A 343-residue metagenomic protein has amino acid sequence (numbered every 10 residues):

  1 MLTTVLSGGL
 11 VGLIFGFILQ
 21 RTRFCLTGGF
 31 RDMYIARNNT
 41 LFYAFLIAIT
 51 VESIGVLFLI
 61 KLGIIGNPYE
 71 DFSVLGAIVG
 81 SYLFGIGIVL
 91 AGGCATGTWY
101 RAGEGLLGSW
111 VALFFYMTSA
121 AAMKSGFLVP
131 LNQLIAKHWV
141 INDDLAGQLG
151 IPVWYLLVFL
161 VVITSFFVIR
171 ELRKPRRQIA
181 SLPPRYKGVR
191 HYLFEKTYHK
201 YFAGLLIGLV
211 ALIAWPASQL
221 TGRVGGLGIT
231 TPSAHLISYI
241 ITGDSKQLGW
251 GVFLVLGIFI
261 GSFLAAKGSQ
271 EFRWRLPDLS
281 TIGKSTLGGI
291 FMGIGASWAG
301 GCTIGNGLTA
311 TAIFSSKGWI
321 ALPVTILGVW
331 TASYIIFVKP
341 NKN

Functional and structural regions predicted by a protein language model:
M1-N343: Membrane-interfacial helix-loop segments of redox and metal-homeostasis proteins, especially TM-loop-TM junctions
